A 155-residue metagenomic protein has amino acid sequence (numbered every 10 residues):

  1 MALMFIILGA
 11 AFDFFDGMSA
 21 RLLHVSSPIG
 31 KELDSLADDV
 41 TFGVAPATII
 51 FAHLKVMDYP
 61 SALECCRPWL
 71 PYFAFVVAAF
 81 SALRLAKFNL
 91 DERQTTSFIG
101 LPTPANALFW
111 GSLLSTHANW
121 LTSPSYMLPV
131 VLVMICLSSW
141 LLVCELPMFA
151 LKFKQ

Functional and structural regions predicted by a protein language model:
M1, A37-G43: Functional transmembrane alpha-helices
M1-E32, W69-A78, M134: Membrane-embedded alpha-helical segments that form the functional core of polytopic membrane enzymes, especially those
M1-M4, A47-Y72, L113-V130: Helix-coil boundary and interhelical linker segments in multi-pass alpha-helical membrane proteins
I6-D13, V76-K87, L114, M134-E145: Alpha-helical transmembrane segments of multi-pass membrane proteins
D16-A20, T41-T48: Alpha-helical transmembrane segments and their lipid-water interface positions in multi-pass membrane proteins
A20-D39, L83-A105, C144-Q155: Interhelical loop and helix-boundary elements at the membrane-water interface of polytopic inner-membrane proteins
L63-R67, Y72-T95: Membrane-embedded helix-turn/re-entrant segments that form the catalytic/gating core of multi-pass membrane enzymes
T95-Q155: C-terminal membrane-associated helical module and adjoining short loops/tails
